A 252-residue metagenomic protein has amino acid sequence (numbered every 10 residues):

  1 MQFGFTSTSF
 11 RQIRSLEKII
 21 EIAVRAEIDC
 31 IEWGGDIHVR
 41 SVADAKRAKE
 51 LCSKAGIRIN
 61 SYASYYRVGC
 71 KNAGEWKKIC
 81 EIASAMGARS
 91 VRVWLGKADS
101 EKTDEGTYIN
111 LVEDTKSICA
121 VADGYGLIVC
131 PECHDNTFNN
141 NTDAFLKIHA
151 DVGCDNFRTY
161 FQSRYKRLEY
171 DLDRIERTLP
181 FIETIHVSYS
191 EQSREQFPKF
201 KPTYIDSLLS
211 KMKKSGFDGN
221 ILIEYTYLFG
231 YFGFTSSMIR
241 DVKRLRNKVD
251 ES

Functional and structural regions predicted by a protein language model:
M1-S90, D123, C154, R158 (+4 more regions): N-terminal pre-domain/capping segments
F10-S15, G34-A45, Y66-G74, D99-T103 (+4 more regions): Acidic-and-aromatic substrate-binding clefts and catalytic sites of carbohydrate-active enzymes
C30, Y62, C119-D206: Acidic/histidine-rich catalytic cores of soluble enzymes
E32-W33, S61-Y62, S90-L95, V129-E132 (+1 more regions): Short beta-strand segments at enzyme active-site cores
V42-A48, A73-I79, D104-T115, T142-L146 (+3 more regions): Charged helix-capping and loop-helix junction motifs
I57, A88-R89, L127, S215-N220: A short helix->loop->beta-strand "cap" motif at the edges of active sites that frequently abuts
A83, A88-T103, Y125-D135: Active-site groove signature of glycoside hydrolases
Y204-S207, M212, N220-I221: H/E-rich (His + Asp/Glu) clusters that bind or coordinate divalent metals
